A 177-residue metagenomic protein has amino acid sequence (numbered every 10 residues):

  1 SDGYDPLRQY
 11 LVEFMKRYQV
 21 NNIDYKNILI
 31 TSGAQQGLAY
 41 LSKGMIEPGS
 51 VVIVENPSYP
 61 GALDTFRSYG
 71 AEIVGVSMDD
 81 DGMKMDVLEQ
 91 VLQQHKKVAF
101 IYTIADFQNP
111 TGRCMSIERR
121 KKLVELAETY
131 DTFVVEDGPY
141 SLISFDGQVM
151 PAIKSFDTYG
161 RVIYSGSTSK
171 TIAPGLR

Functional and structural regions predicted by a protein language model:
S1-Y130, S141-F156, G160-I163: Conserved core of the PLP fold type I
D137: Glycine-centered flexible beta-alpha turn that most often forms the glycine-rich phosphate-binding loop
R161-R177: PLP-dependent aminotransferase class I/II
